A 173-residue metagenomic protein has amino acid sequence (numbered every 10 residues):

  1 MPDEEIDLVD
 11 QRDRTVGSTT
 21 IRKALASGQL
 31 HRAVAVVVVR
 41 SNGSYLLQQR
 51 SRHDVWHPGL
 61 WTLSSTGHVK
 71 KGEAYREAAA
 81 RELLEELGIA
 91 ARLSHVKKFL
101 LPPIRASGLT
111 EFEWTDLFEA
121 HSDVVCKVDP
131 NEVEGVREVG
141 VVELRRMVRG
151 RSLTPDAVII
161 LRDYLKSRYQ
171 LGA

Functional and structural regions predicted by a protein language model:
M1, Q29-H31, V55, T110-F112 (+1 more regions): A generic fold-level signal
M1-A35, S41: Acidic, metal-coordinating catalytic segment for phosphate/diphosphate chemistry, firing primarily on the Nudix
L8, V38, L47, E119-A120 (+1 more regions): Conserved hydrophobic "DFG−1" position in protein kinase catalytic cores
T20-R22, G59, K71, L100-A173: Nudix hydrolase/Nudix homology domain
A33-S65: A glycine-rich, hydrophobic loop/mini-helix early in the fold
V36, S65, H95, D116-F118: A structural signal for short, well-ordered beta-strand segments
L46-L47, T62-V96: The catalytic Nudix box helix
